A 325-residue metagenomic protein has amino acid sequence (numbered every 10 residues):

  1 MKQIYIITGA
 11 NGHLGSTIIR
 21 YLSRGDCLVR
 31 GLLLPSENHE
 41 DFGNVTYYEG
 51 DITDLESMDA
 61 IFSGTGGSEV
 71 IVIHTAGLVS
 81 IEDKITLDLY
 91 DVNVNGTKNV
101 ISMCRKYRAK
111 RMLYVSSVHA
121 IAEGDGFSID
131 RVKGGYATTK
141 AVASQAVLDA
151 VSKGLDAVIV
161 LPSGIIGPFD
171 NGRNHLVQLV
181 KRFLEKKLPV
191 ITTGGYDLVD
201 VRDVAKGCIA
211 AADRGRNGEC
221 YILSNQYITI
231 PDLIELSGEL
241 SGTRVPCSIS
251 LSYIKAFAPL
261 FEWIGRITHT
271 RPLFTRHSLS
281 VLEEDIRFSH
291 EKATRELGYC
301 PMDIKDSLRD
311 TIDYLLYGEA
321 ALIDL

Functional and structural regions predicted by a protein language model:
I4-G25: N-terminal Rossmann NAD(P)H-binding glycine-rich loop of SDR-like oxidoreductase domains
D41, V45, E49-N95, M103 (+1 more regions): NAD(P)H-binding glycine-rich loop region in Rossmannoid oxidoreductase-like domains and their noncatalytic homologs
I81, V118-G124, I165-N174: Conserved catalytic-site region of short-chain dehydrogenase/reductase
L87, N95-T138, V158: Conserved Rossmann-fold NAD(P)-dependent oxidoreductase catalytic core, especially the SDR/UDP-sugar
N99, H175, T192-A212, E219: Substrate-positioning beta->alpha
V132-G134, S163-R173, P189-R202: Glycine-rich "substrate-gating" loop/helix at the edge of Rossmann-like oxidoreductase active sites
Q145-P168: Conserved beta-loop-beta element that borders a ligand/cofactor-binding pocket
G207-P272, H290, R295, D303-K305 (+1 more regions): Mid/C-terminal beta-alpha module of Rossmann-like enzyme folds, strongest in SDR-family dehydrogenases/epimerases
